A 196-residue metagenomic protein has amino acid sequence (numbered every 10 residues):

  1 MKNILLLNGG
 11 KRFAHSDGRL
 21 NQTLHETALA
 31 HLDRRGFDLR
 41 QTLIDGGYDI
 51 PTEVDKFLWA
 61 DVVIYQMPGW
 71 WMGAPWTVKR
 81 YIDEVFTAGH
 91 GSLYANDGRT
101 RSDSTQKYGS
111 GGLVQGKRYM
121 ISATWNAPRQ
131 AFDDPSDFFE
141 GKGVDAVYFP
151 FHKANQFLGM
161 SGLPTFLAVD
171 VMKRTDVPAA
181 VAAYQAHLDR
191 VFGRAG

Functional and structural regions predicted by a protein language model:
M1-R35, H187: N-terminal beta1-alpha1 ligand-phosphate binding loop
N3-L5, R40, M120, P164: A structural signal for isolated positions on well-ordered beta-strands in alpha/beta enzyme cores
G10-A14, N126-D134, V169-M172: A short, flexible beta-alpha/helix-coil linker loop
R12, N21, F138-G196: Glycine-rich phosphate/pyrophosphate-binding loop and the adjoining helix
H31-F37, K117, A154-L163: A structural motif corresponding to the C-terminal end of an alpha-helix and its immediate exit/capping segment
R35-Y48, F166-V169: A short beta-strand-loop structural module common to alpha/beta enzyme folds
G47-D55, K173-A180: Structural motif
D49-F151: Helix-loop-strand module that forms the ligand-binding subsite of alpha/beta enzymes
